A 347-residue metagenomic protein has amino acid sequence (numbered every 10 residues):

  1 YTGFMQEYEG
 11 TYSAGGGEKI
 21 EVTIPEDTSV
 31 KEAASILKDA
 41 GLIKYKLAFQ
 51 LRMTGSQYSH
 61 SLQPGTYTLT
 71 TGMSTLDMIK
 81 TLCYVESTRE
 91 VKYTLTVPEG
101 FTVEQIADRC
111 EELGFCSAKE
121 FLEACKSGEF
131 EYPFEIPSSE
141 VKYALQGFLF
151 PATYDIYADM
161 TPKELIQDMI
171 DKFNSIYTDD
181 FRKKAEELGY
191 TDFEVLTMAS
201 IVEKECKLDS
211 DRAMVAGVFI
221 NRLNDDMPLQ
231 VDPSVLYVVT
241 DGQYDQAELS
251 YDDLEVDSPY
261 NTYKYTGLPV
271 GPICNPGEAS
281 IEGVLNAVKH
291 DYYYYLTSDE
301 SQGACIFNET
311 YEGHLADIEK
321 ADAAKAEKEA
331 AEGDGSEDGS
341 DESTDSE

Functional and structural regions predicted by a protein language model:
Y1-I176: Signal peptide-directed extracytoplasmic domains
E104, F115-C116, F130-E347: Bacterial extracytoplasmic/cell-wall-associated proteins, especially those involved in peptidoglycan
